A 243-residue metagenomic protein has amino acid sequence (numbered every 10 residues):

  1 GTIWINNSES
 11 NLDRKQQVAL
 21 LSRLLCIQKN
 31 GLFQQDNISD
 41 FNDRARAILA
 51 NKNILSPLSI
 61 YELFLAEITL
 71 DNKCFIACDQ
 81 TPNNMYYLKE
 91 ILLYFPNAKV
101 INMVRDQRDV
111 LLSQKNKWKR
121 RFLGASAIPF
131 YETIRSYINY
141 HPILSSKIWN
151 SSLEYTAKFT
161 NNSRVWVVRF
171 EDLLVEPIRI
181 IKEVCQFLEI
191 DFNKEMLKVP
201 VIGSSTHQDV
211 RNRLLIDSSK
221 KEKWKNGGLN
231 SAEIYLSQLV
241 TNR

Functional and structural regions predicted by a protein language model:
G1-A77, G124-I138: PAPS-dependent sulfation machinery
I5-N6, M85-L88, D109-S113, L174-P177: Short catalytic/ligand-binding loop motif for oxyanion handling, primarily in non-cytosolic enzymes, centered on
L55, K115-G124, E132-I134, I138-N139 (+3 more regions): PAPS-dependent sulfotransferases, especially Golgi type II membrane carbohydrate sulfotransferases
E62-L65, L88, L153: Generic structural signal for well-ordered alpha-helices, preferentially at hydrophobic/aromatic core positions
T69, L92, A157-T160: N-terminal cationic-hydrophobic initiation segments that often serve targeting/anchoring roles
F75-P82, F95, I143-L144, N161-L188 (+1 more regions): Phosphate-binding beta-loop-alpha motif at adenosine-nucleotide cofactor sites
Q80-N83, E90-K117: Conserved phosphate-donor/acceptor-positioning beta-strand/loop module used by diverse small-molecule
